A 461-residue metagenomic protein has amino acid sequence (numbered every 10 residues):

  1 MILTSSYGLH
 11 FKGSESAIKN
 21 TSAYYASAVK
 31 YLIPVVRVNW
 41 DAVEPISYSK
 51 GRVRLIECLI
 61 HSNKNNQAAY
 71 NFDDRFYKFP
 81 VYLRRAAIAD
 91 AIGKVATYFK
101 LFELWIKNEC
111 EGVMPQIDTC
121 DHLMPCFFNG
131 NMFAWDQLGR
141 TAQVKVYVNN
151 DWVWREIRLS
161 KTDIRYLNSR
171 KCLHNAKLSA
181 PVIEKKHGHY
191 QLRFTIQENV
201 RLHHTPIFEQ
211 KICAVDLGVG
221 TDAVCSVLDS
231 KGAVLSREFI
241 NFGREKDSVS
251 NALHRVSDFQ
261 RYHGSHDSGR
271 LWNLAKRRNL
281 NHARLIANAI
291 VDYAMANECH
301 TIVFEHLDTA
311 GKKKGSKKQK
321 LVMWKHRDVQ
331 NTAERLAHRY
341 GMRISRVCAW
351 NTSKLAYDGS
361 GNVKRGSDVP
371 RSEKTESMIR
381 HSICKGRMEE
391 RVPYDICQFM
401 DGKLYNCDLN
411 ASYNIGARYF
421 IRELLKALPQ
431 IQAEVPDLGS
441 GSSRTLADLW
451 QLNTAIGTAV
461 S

Functional and structural regions predicted by a protein language model:
M1-G93: Gly/serine-rich nucleotide phosphate-binding loop at the start of the catalytic core of nucleotide/ADP-ribose-handling
S14-S16, D247, W350-L355: A short acidic, often aromatic-flanked loop/helix-cap motif at beta-alpha or helix-coil junctions that lines enzyme
K50-I60, N251-H266, R365-R387: Charged, glycine/proline-rich intrinsically disordered loops and linkers
E57-H189, M323: Acidic carboxylate diad motif detector
N129-V200, D328, C348, D358-I383 (+1 more regions): Glycine/proline-rich, flexible active-site/cofactor-binding loop segments that harbor closely spaced acidic
H187-H189, F194-Q330, L428-S461: Substrate-contacting helices/loops that form the catalytic groove of nucleic-acid and nucleotide-polymer processing
R327-S461: Positively charged, low-complexity nucleic-acid-binding target-recognition regions
